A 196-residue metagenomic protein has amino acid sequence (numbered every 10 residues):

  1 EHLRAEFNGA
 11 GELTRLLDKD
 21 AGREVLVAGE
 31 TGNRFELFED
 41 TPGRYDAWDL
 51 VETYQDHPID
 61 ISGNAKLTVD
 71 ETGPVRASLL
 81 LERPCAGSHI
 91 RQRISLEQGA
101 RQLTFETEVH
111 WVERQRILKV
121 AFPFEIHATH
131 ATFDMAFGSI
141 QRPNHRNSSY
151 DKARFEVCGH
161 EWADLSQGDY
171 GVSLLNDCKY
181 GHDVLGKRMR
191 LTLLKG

Functional and structural regions predicted by a protein language model:
E1-G196: C-terminal (or distal) subdomains of carbohydrate-active enzymes
